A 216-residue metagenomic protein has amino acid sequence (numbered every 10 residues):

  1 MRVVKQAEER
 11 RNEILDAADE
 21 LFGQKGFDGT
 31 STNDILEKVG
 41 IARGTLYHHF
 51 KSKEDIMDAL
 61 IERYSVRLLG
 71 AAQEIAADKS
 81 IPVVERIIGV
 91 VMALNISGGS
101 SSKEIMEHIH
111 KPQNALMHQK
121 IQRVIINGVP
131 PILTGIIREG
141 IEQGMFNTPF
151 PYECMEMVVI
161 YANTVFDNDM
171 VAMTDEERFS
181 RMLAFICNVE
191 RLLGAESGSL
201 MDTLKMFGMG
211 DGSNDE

Functional and structural regions predicted by a protein language model:
M1, P131, G135-Q143, V171-E216: C-terminal peripheral helix-coil segments that are non-catalytic and often amphipathic
R2, E13, L21-D55, A59 (+1 more regions): Helix-turn-helix
R10, Y64, L68, V90 (+5 more regions): Hydrophobic/aromatic residues within well-ordered alpha-helical segments
D19, G23, F27, L69 (+6 more regions): Short amphipathic alpha-helical interface segments enriched in basic and hydrophobic/aromatic residues, used as
A59, R63, G70-S101, M155-V158: Hydrophobic alpha-helical connector segments
I75, K79, I105, I109 (+1 more regions): Secondary-structure edge/capping motif, primarily at the C-terminal ends of alpha-helices and the immediately following
I88, N95, T148-N168, F179-L192 (+1 more regions): Hydrophobic alpha-helical segments that form the core of small-molecule binding pockets and/or dimer interfaces
G99-G135, I141-F146, Y152: Short secondary-structure transition hinges
